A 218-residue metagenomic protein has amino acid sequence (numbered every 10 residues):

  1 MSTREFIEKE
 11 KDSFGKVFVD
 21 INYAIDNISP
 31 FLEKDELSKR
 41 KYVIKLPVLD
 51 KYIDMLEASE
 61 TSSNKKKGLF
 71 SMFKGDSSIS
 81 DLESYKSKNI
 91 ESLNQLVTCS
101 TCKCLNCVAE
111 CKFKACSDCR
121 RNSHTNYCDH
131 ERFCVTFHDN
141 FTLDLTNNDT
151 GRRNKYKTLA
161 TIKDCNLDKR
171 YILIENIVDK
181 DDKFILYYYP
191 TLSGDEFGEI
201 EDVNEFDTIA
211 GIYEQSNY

Functional and structural regions predicted by a protein language model:
S2-Y218: Binding-site signature for planar aromatic cofactors or substrates
